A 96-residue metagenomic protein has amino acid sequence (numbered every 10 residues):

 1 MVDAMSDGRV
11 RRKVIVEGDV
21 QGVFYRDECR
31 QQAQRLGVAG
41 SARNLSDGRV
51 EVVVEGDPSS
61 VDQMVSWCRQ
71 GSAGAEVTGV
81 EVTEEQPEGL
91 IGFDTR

Functional and structural regions predicted by a protein language model:
M1-R96: Intrinsically disordered, low-complexity, mixed-charge
